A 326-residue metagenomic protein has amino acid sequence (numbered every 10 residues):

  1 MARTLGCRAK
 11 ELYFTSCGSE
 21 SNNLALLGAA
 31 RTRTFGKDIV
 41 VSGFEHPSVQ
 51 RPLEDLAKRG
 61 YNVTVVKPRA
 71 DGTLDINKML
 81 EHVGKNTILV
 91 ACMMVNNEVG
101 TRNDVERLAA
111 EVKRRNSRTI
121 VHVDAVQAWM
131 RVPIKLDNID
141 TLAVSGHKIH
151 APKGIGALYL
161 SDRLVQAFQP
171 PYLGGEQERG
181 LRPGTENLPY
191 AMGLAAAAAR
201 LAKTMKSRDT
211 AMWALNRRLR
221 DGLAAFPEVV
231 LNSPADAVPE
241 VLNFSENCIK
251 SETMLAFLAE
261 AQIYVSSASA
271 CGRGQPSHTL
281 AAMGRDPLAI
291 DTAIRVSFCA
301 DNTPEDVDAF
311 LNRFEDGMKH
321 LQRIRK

Functional and structural regions predicted by a protein language model:
M1-K326: Pyridoxal 5′-phosphate
